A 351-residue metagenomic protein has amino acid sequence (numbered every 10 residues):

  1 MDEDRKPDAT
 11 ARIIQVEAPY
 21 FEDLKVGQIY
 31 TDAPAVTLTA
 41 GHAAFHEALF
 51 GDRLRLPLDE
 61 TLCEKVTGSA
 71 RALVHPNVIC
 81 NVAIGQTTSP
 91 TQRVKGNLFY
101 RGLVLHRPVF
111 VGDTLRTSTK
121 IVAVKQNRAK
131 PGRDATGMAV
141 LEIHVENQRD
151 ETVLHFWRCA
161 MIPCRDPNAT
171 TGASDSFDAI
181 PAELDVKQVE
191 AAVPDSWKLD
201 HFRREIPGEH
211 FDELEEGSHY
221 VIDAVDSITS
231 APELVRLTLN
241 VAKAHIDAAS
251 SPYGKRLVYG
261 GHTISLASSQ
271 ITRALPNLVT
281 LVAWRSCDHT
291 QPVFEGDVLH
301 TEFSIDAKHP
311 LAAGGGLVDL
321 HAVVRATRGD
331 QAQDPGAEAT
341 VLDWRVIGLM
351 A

Functional and structural regions predicted by a protein language model:
D2-V26, V111-A192, E295, E302-A351: HotDog/MaoC-like acyl-thioester-processing domains
D2-Y100, L154, R165-D175, A179-I180 (+3 more regions): Hot-dog-fold acyl-thioester-processing enzymes
H46, Y100, L115-I121, A139-I143 (+5 more regions): Short, structured motif recognition centered on aromatic/hydrophobic residues
G68, L105-V109, D175, I180 (+1 more regions): Charge-rich, low-complexity amphipathic helices in intrinsically disordered tails/linkers adjacent to domains
V74-H75, H106-V111, V258-Y259, Q291-E295: Short, low-complexity cationic-aromatic patches
A83-I84, L103, P108-V111, S118: Long, hydrophobic/aromatic-enriched structural stretches that serve as scaffold segments
G96, Y100-R107, V122-N127, T280-V293 (+1 more regions): A cross-kingdom feature marking solvent-exposed beta-strand/loop segments within repeated, beta-rich binding/scaffold
